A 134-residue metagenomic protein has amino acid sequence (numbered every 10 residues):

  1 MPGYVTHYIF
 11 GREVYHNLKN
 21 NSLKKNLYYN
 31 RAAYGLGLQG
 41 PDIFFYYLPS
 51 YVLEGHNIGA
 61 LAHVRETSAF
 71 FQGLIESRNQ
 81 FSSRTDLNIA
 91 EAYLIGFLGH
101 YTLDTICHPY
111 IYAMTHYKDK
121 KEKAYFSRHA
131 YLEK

Functional and structural regions predicted by a protein language model:
M1-A92, Y110-K134: N-terminal, motif-rich segments that launch catalysis or mediate targeting to/interaction with membranes, typified by
F44, G99, L103, C107: Short active-site segment of divalent metal-dependent hydrolases/proteases that encodes the spacing between
E91-G99: Short alpha-helix carrying the canonical HExxH Zn2+-binding catalytic motif
